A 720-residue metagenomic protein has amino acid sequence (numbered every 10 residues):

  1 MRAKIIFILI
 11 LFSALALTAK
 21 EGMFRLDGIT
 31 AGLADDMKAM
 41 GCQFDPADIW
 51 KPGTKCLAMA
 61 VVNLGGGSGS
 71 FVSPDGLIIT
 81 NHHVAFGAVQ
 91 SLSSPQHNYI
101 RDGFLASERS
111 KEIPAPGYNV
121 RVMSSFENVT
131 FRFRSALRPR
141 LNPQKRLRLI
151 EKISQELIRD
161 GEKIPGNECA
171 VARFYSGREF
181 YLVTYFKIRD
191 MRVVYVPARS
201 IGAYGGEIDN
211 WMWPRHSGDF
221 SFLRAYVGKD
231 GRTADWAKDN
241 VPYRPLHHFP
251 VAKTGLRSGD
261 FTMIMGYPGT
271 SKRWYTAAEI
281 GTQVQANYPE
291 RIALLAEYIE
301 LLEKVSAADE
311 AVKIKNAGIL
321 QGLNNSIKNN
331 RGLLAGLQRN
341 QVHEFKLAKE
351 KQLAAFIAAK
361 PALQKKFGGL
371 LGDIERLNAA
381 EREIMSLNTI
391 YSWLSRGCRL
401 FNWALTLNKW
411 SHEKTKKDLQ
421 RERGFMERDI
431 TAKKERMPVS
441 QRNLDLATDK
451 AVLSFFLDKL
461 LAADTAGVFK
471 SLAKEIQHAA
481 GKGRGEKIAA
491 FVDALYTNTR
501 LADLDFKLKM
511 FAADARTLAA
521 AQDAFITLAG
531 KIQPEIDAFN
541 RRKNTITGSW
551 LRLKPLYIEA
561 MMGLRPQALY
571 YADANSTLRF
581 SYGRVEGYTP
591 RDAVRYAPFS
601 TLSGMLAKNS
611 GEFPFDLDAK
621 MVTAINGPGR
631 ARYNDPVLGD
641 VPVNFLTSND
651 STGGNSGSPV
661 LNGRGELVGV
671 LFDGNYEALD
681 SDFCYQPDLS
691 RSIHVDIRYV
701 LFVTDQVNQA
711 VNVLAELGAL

Functional and structural regions predicted by a protein language model:
K4-A14: Sec-dependent N-terminal signal peptides
L15-L720: Terminal presequence/propeptide segments associated with secretion/organelle targeting and zymogen/polyprotein
